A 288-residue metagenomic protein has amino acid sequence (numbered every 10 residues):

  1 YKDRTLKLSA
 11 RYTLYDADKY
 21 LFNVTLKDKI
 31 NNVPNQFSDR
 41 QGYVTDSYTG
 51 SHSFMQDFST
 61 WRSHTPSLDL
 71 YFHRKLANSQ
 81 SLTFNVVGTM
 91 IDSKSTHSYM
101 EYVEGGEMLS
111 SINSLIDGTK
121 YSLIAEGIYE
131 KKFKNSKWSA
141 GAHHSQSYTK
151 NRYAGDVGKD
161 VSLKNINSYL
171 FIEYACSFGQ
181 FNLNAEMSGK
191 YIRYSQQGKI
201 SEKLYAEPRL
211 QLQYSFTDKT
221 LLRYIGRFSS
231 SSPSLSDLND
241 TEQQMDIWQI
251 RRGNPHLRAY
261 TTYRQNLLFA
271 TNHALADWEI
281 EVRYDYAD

Functional and structural regions predicted by a protein language model:
Y1-D288: Primarily recognizes Gram-negative and organellar outer-membrane beta-barrels
